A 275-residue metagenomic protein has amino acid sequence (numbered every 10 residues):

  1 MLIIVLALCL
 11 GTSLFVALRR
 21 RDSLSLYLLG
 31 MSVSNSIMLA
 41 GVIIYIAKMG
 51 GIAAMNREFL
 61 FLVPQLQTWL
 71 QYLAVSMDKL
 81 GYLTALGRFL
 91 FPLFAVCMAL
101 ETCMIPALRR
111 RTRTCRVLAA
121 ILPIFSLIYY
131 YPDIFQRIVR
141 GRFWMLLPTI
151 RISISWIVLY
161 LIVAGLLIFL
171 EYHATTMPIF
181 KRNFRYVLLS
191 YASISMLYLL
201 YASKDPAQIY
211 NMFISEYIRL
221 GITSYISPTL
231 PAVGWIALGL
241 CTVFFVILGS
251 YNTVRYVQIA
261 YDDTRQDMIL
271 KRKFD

Functional and structural regions predicted by a protein language model:
M1-C9, D22-L127, R151-Y160, A232-W235: Individual alpha-helical transmembrane segments in multi-pass integral membrane proteins
G11-F15, F94-T102, W156-F180, F244-L248: Alpha-helical transmembrane segments in multipass membrane proteins, preferentially the mid-helix core
F15-S23, I44-M55, M98-R111, L170-M177 (+3 more regions): Juxtamembrane transmembrane-helix termini
I44-K48, I128-M145, L200-E216, L220: Juxtamembrane "helix-exit" motif on the non-cytosolic side of transmembrane helices
A54-L70, F143, Q208-I226: Membrane-interfacial helical/loop segments at transmembrane boundaries in membrane proteins
L60-Q71, V96-E101, Y130-G141, P178-S190: Hydrophobic alpha-helical transmembrane segments
I154, T176-D263: Interfacial "cap-and-anchor" motif at the non-cytosolic start of specific transmembrane alpha-helices
Y261-D275: Membrane-proximal soluble helical/coiled-coil segments that couple transmembrane anchors to catalytic or regulatory
